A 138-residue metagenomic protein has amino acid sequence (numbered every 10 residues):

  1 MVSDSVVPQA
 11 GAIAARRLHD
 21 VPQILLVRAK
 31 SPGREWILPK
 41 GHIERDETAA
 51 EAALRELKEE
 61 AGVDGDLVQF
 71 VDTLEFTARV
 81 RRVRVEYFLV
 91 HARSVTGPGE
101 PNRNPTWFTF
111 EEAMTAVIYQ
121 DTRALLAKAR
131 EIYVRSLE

Functional and structural regions predicted by a protein language model:
M1-I24: Conserved N-terminal beta-strand and adjoining loop/helix that marks the start of the Nudix/MutT-like hydrolase domain
P8-A10, P22, V83-E86, R103: Change "...and in nucleic-acid phosphodiester-cleaving endonucleases..." to "...and in nucleic-acid processing enzymes
A14, R28, Y87-H91: Short, well-ordered beta-strand micro-motif
A15-R17, R28-K30, T77: A generic structural motif
V21-E59, V63: Conserved Nudix-box catalytic region and its N-terminal flanking loop in Nudix hydrolases and closely related
G62-T73: A short coil-to-beta-strand element that immediately follows conserved catalytic motifs
T73-G97, N104-T106: Active-site-adjacent beta-strand/loop module that shapes the phosphate/pyrophosphate-binding cleft
L89, G97-R130: NUDIX/MutT-family hydrolases
